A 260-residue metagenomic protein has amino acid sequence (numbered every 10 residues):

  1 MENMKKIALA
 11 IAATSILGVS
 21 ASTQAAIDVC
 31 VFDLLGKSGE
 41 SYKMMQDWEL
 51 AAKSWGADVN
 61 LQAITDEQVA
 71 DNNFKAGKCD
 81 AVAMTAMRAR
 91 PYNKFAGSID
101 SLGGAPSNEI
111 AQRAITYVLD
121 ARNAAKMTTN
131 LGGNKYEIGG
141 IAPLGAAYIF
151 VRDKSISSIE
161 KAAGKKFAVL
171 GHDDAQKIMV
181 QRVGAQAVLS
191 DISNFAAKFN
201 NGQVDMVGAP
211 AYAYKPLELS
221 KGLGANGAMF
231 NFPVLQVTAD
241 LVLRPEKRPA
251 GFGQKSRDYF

Functional and structural regions predicted by a protein language model:
M1-Q24: Gram-negative bacterial Sec-dependent N-terminal signal peptides
A26-T85, P91: N-terminal (or domain-start) structured segment
A26-W55, K135-N201, D205: Bilobed "Venus flytrap"/periplasmic-binding protein-like clamshell domains and structurally analogous long
A52, L61, S107-E109, N201: N-terminal membrane-sensor/transducer module of prokaryotic signaling receptors
Q62-S101, R122, F150-K154, V204-G224: Pocket-flanking alpha-helical
A86-R182, L219, P233-F260: Contiguous mixed-secondary-structure segments that line small-molecule binding/active-site clefts of soluble domains
Q186, S190-A225, M229-F232, Q236-V237: Glycine- and acidic-residue-rich phosphate-binding/metal-coordinating active-site segment common to enzymes that handle
